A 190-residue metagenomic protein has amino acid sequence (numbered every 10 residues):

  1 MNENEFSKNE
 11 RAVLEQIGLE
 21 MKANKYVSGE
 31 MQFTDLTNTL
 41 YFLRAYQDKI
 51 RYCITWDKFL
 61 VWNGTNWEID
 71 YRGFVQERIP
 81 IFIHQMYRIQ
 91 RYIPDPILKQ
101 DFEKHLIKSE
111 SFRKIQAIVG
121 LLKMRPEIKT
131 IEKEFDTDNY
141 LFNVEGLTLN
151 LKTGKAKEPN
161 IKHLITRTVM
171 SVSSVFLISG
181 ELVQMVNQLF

Functional and structural regions predicted by a protein language model:
M1-N2: Short intrinsically disordered terminal tails
S7-V183: Intein modules and their embedded homing endonuclease domains
N187-L189: N-terminal pre-Walker A segment at the start of P-loop NTPase domains
